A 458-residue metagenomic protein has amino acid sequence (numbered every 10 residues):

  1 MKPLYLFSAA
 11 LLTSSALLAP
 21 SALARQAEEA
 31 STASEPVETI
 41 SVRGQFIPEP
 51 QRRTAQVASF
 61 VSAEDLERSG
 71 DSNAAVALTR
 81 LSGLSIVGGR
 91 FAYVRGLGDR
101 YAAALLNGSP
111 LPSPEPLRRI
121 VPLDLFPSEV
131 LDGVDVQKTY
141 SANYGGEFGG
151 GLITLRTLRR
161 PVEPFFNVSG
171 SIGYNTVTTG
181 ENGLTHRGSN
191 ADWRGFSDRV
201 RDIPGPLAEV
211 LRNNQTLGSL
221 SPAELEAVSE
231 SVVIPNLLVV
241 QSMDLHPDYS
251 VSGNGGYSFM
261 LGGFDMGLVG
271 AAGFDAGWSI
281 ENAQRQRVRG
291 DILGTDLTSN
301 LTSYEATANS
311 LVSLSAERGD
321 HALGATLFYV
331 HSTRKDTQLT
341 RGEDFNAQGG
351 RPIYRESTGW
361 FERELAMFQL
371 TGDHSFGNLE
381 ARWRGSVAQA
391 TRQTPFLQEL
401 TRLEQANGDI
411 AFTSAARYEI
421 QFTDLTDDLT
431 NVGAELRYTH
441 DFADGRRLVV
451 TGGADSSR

Functional and structural regions predicted by a protein language model:
Q26, A75-S113, G151-L158: Extracytoplasmic beta-strand/coil segments of soluble accessory domains associated with Gram-negative outer-membrane
E38-S69, D99-L105, S109-P110, P114: N-terminal periplasmic "start-of-domain" segments of outer-membrane beta-barrel proteins
S82, S109-K138, L158, G183-G188 (+1 more regions): Short acidic/polar hinge/loop motifs at secondary-structure boundaries that mediate gating or recognition
S113, L125-S169, G218, L238: A beta-strand signature from Gram-negative outer-membrane beta-barrel systems, especially the internal plug domain
L117, V136-Q137, I234-V239, D291-T298 (+2 more regions): Extracytoplasmic loops and strand-loop junctions of Gram-negative outer membrane beta-barrel proteins
L184-S189, E281-I292, L339-G350, L397-N407: Flexible, surface-exposed loop regions and adjacent strand-edge segments of Gram-negative outer-membrane beta-barrel
G205-T340, S357-L370: Transmembrane beta-barrel wall of Gram-negative outer-membrane proteins
E317-H321, A325, G359-R458: Face-selective signature of the C-terminal outer-membrane beta-barrel domain
